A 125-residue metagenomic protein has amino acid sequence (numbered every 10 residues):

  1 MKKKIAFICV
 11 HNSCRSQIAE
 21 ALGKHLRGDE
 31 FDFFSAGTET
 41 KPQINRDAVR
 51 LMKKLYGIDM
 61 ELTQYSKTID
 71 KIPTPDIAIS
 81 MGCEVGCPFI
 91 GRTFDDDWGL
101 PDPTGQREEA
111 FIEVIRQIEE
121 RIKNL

Functional and structural regions predicted by a protein language model:
K2-L125: Short polar/charged helix/loop
